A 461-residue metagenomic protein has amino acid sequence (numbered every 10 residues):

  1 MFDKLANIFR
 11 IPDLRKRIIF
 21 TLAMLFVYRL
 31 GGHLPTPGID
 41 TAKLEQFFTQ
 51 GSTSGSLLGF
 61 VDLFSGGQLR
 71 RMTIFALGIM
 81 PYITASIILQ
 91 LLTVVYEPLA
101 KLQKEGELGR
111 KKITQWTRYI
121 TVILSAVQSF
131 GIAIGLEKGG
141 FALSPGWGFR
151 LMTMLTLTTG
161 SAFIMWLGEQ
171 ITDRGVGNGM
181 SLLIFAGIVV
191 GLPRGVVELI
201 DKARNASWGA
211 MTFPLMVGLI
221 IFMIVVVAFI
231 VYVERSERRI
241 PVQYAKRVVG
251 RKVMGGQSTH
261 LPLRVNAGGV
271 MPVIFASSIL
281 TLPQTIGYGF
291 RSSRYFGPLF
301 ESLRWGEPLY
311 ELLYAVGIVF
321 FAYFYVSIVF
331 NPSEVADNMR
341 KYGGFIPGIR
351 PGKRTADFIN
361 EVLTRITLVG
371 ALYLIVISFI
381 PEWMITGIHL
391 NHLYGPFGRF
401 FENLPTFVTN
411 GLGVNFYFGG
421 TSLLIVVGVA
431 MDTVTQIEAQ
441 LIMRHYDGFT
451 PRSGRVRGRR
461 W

Functional and structural regions predicted by a protein language model:
M1-Q103, E107-W461: N-terminal cationic and glycine-rich segments that engage phosphates or anionic surfaces
